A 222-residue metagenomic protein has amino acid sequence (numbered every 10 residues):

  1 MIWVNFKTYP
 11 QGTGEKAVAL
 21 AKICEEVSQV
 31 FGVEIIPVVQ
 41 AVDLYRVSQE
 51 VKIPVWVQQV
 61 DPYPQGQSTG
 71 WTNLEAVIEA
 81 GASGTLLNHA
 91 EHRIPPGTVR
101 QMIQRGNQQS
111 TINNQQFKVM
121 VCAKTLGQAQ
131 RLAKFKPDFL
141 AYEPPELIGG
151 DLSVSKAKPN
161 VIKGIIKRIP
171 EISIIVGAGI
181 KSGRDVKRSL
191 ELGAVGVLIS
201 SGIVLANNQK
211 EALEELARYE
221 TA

Functional and structural regions predicted by a protein language model:
M1-T72, V119, G127-D138, L205: Conserved N-terminal beta1-alpha1 strand-loop-helix module at the mouth
K7, Q40, V77, E143 (+3 more regions): Conserved, mostly hydrophobic/aromatic
E26-V30, N107-K118, E171, T221-A222: Short, basic, low-complexity termini and linkers enriched in Ser/Thr/Gly/Pro that act as targeting/leader peptides
V51-G106: Glycine/small-residue-rich loop that forms an oxyanion/phosphate-binding "nest" at active or ligand-binding sites
D61-P64, S68-G70, P137-G164, A212: Glycine/Thr-rich beta-alpha phosphate-binding loop at enzyme active sites
S83-P95, F139-L152, L192-A212: Glycine-rich phosphate-binding active-site loops on the catalytic face of alpha/beta enzymes
M102-G106, V154-K156, N160, S201-A222: C-terminal helical cap(s) of enzyme catalytic domains, especially alpha/beta-barrels
A123-K136, I169, I180-V197: Catalytic cores of alpha/beta
